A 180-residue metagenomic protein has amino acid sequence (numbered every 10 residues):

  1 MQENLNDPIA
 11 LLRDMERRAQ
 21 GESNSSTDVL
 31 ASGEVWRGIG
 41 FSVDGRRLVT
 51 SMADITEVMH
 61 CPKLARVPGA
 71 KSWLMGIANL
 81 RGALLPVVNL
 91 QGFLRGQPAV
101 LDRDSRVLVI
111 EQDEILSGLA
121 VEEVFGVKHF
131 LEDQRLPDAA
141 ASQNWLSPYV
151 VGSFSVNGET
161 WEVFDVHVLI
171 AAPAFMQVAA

Functional and structural regions predicted by a protein language model:
M1-A180: An acidic, low-aromatic, low-complexity terminal/linker signal
